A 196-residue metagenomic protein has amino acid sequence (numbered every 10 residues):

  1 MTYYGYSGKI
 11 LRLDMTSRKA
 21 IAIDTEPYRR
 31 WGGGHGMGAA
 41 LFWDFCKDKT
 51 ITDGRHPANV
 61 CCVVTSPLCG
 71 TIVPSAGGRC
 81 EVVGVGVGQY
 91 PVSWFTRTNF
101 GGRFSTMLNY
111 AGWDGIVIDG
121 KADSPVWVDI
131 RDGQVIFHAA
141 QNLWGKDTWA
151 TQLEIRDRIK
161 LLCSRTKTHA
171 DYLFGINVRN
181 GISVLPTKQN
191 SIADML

Functional and structural regions predicted by a protein language model:
M1-Y28, G32: N-terminal leader/transition segments
Y4-Y6, H56-N59, V178: Short, basic and Ser/Thr-rich N-terminal targeting/leader segments
I21, T71-P74, A170, A193-D194: Short helix/loop capping segments that flank catalytic or ligand/cofactor-binding pockets
D24-R55: Non-catalytic, usually N-terminal nucleic-acid engagement modules in DNA/RNA processing proteins
W43-R79: Conserved oxyanion/phosphate-binding beta-strand-loop segments in alpha/beta enzyme cores
G77-T98, L185: Extended, non-catalytic structural segments that build the interaction scaffolds of large macromolecular assemblies
W94-F95, S105-L196: Active-site cavity-forming subdomains of large catalytic enzyme subunits
G101-G102: Thiamine diphosphate
